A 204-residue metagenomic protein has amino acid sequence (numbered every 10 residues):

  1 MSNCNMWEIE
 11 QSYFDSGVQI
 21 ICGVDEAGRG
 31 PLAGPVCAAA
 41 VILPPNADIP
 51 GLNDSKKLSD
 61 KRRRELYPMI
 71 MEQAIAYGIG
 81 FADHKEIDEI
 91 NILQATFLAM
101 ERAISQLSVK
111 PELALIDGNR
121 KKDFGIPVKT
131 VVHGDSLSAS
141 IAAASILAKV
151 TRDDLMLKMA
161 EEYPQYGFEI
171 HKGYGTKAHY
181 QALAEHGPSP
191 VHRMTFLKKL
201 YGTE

Functional and structural regions predicted by a protein language model:
M1-E204: RNase H-like, Mg2+-dependent phosphodiesterase core, and more generally RNA phosphate-backbone-engaging helix-loop
